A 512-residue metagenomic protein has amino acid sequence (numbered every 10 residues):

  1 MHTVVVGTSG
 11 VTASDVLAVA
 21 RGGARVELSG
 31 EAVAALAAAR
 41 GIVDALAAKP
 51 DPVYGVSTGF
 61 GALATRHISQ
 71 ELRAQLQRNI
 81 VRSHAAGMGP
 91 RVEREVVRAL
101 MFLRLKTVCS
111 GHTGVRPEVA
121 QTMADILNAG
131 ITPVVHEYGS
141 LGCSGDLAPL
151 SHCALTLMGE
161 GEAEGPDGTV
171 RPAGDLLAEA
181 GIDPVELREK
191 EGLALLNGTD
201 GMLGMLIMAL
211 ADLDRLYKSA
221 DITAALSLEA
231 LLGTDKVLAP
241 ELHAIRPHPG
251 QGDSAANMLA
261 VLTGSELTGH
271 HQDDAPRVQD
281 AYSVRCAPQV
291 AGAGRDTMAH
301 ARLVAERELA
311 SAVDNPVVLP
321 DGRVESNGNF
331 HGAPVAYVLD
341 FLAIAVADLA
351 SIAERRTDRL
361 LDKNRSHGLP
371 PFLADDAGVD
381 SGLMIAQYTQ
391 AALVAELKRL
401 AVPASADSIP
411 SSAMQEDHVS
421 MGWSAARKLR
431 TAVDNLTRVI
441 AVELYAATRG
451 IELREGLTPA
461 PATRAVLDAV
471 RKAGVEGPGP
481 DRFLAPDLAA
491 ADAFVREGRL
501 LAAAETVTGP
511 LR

Functional and structural regions predicted by a protein language model:
M1-A35, A39-A47, S69, R73 (+1 more regions): C-terminal auxiliary extensions adjacent to catalytic cores
M1-V19, G23-P50, Q70, Q77-V135: Glycine-rich, flexible loop motifs
A48-P52, G130-H136, L150, P172 (+2 more regions): Hydrophobic alpha-helical context, especially transmembrane and signal-peptide helices
P50-V56, V134-S140, A163, L176 (+1 more regions): Short, flexible coil/turn micro-motifs enriched in small/turn-prone residues
Y54-I68, L72-L76, S83-V108, V134-M158 (+2 more regions): FAD-binding core of FAD-dependent oxidoreductases, characterized by glycine-rich FAD pyrophosphate-binding loops
S110-N128, T132, C143-L147, D167-R188: Well-ordered mid-protein domain cores that form the structural environment of catalytic cofactors
A120, A124, S144-L150, Y217 (+3 more regions): Hydrophobic, well-ordered secondary-structure segments
